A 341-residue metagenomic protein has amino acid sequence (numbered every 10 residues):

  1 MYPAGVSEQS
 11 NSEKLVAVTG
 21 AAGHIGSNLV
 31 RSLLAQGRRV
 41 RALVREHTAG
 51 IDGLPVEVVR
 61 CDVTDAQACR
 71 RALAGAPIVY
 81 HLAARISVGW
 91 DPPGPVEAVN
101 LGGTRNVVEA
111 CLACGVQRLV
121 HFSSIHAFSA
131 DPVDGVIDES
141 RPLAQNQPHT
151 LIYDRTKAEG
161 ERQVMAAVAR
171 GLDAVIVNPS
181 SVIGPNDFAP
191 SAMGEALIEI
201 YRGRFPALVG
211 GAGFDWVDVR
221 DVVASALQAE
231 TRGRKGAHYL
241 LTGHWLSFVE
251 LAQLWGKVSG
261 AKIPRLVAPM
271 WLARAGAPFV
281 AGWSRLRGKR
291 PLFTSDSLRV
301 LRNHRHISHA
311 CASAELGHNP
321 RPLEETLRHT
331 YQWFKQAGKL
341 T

Functional and structural regions predicted by a protein language model:
K14-Q36: N-terminal Rossmann NAD(P)H-binding glycine-rich loop of SDR-like oxidoreductase domains
T48-G50, V56-G102, A110: NAD(P)H-binding glycine-rich loop region in Rossmannoid oxidoreductase-like domains and their noncatalytic homologs
V88, I125-G135, V182-N186, S191: Conserved catalytic-site region of short-chain dehydrogenase/reductase
A98, G102-Y153: Conserved Rossmann-fold NAD(P)-dependent oxidoreductase catalytic core, especially the SDR/UDP-sugar
A144-P148, L197-V217, D221, S225 (+1 more regions): A conserved pocket-lining segment of Rossmann-fold NAD(P)-dependent short-chain dehydrogenase/reductase
P148-V175: Active-site Tyr-X1-5-Lys
R170-I176, S180-F214: NAD(P)-dependent short-chain dehydrogenase/reductase
S225-L292, H309, A314, P322-T341: Mid/C-terminal beta-alpha module of Rossmann-like enzyme folds, strongest in SDR-family dehydrogenases/epimerases
